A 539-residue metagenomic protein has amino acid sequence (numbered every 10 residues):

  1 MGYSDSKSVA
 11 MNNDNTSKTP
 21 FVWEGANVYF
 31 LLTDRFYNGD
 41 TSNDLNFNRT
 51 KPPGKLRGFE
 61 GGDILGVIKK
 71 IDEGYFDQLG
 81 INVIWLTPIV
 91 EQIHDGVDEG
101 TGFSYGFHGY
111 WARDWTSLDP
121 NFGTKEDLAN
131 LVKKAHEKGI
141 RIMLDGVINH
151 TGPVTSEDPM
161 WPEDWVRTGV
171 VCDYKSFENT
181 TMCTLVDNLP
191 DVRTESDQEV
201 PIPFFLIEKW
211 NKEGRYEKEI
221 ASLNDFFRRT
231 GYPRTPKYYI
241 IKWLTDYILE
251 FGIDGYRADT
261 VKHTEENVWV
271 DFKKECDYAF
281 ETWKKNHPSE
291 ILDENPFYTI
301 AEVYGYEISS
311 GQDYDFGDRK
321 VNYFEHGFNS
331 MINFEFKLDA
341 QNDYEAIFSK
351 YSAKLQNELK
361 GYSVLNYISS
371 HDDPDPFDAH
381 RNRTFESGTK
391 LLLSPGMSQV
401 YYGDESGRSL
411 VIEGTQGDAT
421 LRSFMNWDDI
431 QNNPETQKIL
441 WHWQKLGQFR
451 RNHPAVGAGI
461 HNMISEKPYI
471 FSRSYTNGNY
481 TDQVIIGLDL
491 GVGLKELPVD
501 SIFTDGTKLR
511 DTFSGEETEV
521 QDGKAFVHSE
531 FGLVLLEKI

Functional and structural regions predicted by a protein language model:
G2-W23, F526: The feature marks proteins involved in alpha-glucan
A10, H150, K242-V364, H380-R381 (+4 more regions): Active-site-proximal helices and loops of the catalytic beta/alpha 8
D14, P20-A26, F36-D246, E250-F251 (+4 more regions): Substrate-binding/active-site clefts of carbohydrate-active enzymes
E24-V28, D77-I84, H136-M143, F251-Y256 (+4 more regions): Loop/turn elements at helix/coil->beta-strand transitions in domains of secreted/extracellular proteins
L31, L86, W115, A135 (+8 more regions): Conserved, mostly hydrophobic/aromatic
D40-I64, A379-N382, G388, E517-S529: Short, polar loop/linker segments at the starts of domains and inter-domain junctions
I368-D375: Active-site neighborhood of divalent metal-dependent phosphoester/pyrophosphate hydrolases
G532-I539: Non-catalytic C-terminal accessory domains or segments of carbohydrate-active enzymes
